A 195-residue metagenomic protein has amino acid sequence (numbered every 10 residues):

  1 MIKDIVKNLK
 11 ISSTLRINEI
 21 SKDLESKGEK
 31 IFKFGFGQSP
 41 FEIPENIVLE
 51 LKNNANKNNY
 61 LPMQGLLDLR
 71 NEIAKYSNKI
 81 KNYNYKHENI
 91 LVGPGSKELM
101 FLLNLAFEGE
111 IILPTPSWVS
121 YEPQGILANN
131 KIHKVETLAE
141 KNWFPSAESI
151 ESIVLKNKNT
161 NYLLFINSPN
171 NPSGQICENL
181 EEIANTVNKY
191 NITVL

Functional and structural regions predicted by a protein language model:
I2-K3, K7-P94: N-terminal small-domain helix-loop-helix segment of the aminotransferase-like
L24-K27, A128, K189-Y190: Helix C-cap/helix->beta junction micro-motif
K27, F107, K156-T160: Glycine-rich phosphate-binding loop signature in dinucleotide/nucleotide-binding domains
S39, K97, S168-P172: Short glycine-rich anion-binding loops that position phosphate/pyrophosphate groups of nucleotides and phosphorylated
A106-G125: Conserved PLP-anchoring active-site segment centered on the Schiff-base-forming lysine
T115, K134-A139: Short beta->alpha connector loops at strand-helix junctions that form conserved, small/polar/Pro-enriched
L138-L195: Active-site phosphate-binding strand-loop segment of PLP-dependent enzymes
